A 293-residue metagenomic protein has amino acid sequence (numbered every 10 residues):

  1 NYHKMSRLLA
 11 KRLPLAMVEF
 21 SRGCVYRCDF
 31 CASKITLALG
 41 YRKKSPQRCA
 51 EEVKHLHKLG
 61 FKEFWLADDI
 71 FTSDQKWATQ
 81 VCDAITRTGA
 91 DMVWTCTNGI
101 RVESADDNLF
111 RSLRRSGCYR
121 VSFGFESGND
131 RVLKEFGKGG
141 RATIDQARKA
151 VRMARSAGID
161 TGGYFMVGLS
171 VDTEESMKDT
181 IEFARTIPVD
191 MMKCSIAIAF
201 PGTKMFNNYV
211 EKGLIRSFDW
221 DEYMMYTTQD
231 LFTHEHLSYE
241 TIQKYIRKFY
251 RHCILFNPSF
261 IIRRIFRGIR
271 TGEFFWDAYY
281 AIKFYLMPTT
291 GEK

Functional and structural regions predicted by a protein language model:
N1-Y164, E182: Radical SAM [4Fe-4S] cluster-binding motif and immediate context
N1-Y2, W94-T95, K149-G158, R185-I196 (+1 more regions): Short, basic, helix/turn surface patches
S6, G60, K204-F206, S217-K293: Radical SAM enzyme core and accessory elements
Y26, Q75-K76, R131-F136, V167-E175 (+3 more regions): Flexible glycine/acidic-rich beta-alpha junction loops that bind and position SAM and/or redox cofactors in anaerobic
K43, T72, R141, V171 (+2 more regions): Charge-dense, low-complexity intrinsically disordered segments
P46, I144, E174-M177, Y239: Residues at or immediately preceding the N-termini of alpha-helices
L109, V171-T186: Catalytic cores of alpha/beta
